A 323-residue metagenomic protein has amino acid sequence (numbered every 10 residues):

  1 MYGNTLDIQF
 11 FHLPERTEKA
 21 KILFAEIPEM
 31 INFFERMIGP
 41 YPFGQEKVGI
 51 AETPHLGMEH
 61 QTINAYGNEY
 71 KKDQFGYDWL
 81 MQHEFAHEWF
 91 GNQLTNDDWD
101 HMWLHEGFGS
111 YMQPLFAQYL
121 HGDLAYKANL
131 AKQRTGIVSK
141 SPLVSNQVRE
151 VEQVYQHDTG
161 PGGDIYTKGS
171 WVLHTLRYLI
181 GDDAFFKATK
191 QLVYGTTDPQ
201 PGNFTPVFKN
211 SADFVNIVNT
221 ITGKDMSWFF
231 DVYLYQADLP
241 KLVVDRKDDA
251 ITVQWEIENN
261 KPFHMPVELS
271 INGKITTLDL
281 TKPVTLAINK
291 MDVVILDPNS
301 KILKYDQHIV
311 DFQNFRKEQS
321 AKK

Functional and structural regions predicted by a protein language model:
M1-Q82, Y111: Hydrophobic helix-coil surface modules that form long, contiguous segments used for peptide/substrate interaction
H12-I22, D98-W99, D158-G162, T175 (+1 more regions): Second-shell loop/turn segments in exported
I22-E29, F33, Q61, G76 (+8 more regions): Extracytoplasmic/secreted proteins, especially bacterial periplasmic and envelope-associated proteins
P28, A65-A128, T189: Zinc-dependent metallopeptidase catalytic helix centered on the HExxH motif and its immediate flanking segment
E106-L179, T196-P199, F204-P206: Acidic/His/Gly-enriched intrinsically disordered linker/tail segments that often contain short helix/coil "MoRF-like"
G162-I251: Amphipathic alpha-helical substructures
M226, P240-L242, R246-K301: Beta-strand-rich binding/interaction modules
P298-Q313: Short acidic/polar inter-strand loop motif in beta-rich domains
